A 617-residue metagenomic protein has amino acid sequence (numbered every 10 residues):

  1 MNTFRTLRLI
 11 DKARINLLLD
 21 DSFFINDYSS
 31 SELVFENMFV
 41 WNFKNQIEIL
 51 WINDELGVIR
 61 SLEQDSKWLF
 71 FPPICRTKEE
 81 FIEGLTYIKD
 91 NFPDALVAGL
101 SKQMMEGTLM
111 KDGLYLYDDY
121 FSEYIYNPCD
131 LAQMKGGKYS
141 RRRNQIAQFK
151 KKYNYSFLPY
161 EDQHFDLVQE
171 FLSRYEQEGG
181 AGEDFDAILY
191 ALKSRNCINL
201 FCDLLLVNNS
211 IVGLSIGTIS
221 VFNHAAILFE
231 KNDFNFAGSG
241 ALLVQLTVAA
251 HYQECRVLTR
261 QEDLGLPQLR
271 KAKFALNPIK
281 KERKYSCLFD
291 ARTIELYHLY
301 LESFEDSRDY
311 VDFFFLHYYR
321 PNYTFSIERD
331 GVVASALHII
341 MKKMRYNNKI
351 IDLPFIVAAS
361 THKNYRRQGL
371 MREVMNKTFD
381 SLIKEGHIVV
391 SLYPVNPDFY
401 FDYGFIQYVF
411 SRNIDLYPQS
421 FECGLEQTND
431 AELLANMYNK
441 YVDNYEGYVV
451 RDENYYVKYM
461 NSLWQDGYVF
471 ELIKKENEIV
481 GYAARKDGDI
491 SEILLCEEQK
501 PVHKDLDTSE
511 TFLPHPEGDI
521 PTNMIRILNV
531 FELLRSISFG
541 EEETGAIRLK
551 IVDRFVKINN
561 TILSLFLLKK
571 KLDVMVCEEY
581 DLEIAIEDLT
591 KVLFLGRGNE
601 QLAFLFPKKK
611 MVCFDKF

Functional and structural regions predicted by a protein language model:
M1-S31, Q133-A187, L288-M341, N348-F355 (+2 more regions): Short amphipathic alpha-helix that is part of the acyltransferase structural core
M1-S61, G180-D184, Q407-L506, E510-I547: Amide-forming acyltransferase catalytic core, primarily the GNAT-like/NAT-type and related acyltransferase folds
T3-R5, F39-V40, N45-I49, K111-D118 (+3 more regions): Short secondary-structure junctions
S30-Q103, L206-F236, Y297-Q368, L463-V502 (+1 more regions): Conserved donor-binding loop and adjoining core beta-sheet/short helix segment in diverse acyl/aminoacyl transferases
I74-S156, L258, M375-F421, D487 (+3 more regions): Acyl-donor-binding surface of acyltransferase catalytic domains
Y160-G217, L495: Aromatic-anchored, glycine/proline-accented short structural segments that stabilize local strand-turns or short
C202-C287, V333-A334, I339, K349-V390 (+2 more regions): Aromatic (often tryptophan-rich) hydrophobic motifs at membrane interfaces
L513-F617: C-terminal functional modules
